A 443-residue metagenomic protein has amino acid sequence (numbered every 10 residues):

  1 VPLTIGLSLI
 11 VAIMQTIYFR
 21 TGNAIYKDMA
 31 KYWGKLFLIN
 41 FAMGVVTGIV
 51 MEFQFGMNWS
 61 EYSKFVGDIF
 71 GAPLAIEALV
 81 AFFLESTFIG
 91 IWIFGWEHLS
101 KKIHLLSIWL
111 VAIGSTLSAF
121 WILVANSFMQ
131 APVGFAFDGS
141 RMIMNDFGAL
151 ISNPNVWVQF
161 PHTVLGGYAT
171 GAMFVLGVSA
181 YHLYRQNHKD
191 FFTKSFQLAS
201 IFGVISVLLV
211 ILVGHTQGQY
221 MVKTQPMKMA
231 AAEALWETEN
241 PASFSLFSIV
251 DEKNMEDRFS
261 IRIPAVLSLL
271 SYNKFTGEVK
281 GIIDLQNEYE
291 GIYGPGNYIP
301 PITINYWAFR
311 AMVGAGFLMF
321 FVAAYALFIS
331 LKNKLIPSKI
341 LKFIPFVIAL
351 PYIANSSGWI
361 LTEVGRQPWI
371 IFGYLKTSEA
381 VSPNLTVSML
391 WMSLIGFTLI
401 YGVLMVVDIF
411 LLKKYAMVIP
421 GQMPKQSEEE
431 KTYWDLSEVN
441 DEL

Functional and structural regions predicted by a protein language model:
V1-L443: Polytopic transmembrane helical bundles with strong interfacial aromatic enrichment
